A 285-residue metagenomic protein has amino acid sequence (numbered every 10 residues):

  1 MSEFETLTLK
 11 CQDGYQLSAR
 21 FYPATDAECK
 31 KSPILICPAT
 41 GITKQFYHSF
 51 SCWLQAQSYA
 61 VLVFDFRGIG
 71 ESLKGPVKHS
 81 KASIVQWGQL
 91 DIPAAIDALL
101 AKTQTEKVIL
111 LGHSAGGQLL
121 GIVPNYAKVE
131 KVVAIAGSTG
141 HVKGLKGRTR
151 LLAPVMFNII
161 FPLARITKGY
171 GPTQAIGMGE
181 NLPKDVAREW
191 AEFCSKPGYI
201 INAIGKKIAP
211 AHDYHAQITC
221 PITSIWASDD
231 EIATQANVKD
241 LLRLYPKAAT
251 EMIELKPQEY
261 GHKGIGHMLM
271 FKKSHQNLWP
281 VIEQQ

Functional and structural regions predicted by a protein language model:
M1-D26: N-terminal cap/lid segment of alpha/beta-hydrolase-fold proteins
I36-I42: Active-site glycine-rich loops that stabilize anionic/oxyanionic intermediates across multiple enzyme folds
K44-V77: Conserved alpha/beta-hydrolase
K81-K102: Alpha/beta-hydrolase active-site loop
L111, A115-G198: Alpha/beta-hydrolase-fold enzymes
I218, S224-W226: Short beta-strand/loop motif that positions the catalytic acidic residue of the alpha/beta-hydrolase fold
C220, T234-L244: Short alpha-helix in the alpha/beta-hydrolase fold that links the catalytic acid
E251-Q285: Catalytic active-site module of serine/aspartate enzymes centered on a nucleophile-bearing elbow/loop
